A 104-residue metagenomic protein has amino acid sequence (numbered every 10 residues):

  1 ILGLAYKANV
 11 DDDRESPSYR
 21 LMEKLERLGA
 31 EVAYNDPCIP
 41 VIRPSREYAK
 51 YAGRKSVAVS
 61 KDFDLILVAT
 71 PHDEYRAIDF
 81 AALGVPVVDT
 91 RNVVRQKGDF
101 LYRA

Functional and structural regions predicted by a protein language model:
L2-A104: Structural/interface elements that position substrates and couple domains in central-metabolism enzymes
